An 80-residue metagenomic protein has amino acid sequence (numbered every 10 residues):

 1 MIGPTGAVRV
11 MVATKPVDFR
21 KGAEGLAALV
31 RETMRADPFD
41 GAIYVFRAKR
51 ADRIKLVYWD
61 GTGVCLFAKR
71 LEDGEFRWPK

Functional and structural regions predicted by a protein language model:
M1-K80: Polybasic/polar functional segments that serve as interface/processing modules
